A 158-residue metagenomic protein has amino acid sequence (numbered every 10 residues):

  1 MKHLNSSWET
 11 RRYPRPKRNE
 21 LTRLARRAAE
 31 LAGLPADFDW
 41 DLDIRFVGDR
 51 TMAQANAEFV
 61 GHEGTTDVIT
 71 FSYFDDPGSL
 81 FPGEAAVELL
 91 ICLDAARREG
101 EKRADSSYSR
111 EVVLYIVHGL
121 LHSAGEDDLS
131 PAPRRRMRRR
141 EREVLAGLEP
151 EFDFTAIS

Functional and structural regions predicted by a protein language model:
M1-V113, L121-S158: An acidic/histidine-cluster motif and surrounding catalytic segment that typifies divalent-metal-assisted enzyme active
